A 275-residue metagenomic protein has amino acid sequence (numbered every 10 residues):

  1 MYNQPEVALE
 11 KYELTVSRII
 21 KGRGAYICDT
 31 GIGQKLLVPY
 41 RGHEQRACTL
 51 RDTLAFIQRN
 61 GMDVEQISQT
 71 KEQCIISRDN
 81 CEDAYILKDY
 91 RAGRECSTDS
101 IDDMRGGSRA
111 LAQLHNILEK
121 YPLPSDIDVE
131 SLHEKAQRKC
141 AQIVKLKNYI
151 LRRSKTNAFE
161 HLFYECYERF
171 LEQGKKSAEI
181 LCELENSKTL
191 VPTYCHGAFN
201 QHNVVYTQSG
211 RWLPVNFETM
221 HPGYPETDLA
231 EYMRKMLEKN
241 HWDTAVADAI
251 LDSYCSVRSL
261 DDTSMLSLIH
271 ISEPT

Functional and structural regions predicted by a protein language model:
V7-D29: ATP-binding glycine-rich phosphate-binding loop
R18, V38-Q45, C96, P124-Y194: ATP-dependent phospho-/nucleotidyl transfer catalytic cores
I27-D29, I67, A178-T227: Active-site acidic catalytic loop and adjacent metal/ATP-binding pocket of ATP-dependent phosphoryl transfer enzymes
G33-S125: ATP-binding pocket architecture of kinase catalytic cores
Q58, H115-E119, L237, C255-R258 (+1 more regions): Protein kinase-like catalytic domain
I127-S131, D262-L268: All-alpha amphipathic helical-bundle segments outside canonical DNA-binding/catalytic cores that form hydrophobic
E226-S259, S272: Active-site activation/catalytic loop segments of kinase-like enzymes and analogous catalytic loops in related
S267-T275: Residue-level detector of conserved catalytic or cofactor/ligand-binding positions in enzyme active sites
